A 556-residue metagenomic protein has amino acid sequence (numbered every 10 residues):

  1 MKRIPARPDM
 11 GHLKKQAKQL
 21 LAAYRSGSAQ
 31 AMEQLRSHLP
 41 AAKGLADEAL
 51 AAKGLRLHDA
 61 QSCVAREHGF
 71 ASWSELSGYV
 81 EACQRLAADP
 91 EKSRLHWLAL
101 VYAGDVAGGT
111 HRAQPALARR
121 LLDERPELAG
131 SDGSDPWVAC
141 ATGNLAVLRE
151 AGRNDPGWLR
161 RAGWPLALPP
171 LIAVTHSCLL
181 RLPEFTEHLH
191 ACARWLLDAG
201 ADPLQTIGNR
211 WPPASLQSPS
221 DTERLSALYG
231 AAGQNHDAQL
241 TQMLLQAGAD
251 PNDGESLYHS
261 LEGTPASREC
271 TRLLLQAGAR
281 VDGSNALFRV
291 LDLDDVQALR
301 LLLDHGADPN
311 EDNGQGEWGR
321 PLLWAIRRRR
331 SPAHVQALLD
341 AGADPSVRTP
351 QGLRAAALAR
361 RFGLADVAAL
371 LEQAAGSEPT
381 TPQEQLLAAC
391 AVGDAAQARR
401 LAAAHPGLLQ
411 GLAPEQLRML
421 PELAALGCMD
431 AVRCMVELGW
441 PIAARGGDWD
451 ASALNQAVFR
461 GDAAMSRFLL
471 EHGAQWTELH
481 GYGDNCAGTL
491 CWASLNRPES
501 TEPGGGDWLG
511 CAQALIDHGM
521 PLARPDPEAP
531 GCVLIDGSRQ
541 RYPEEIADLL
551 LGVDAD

Functional and structural regions predicted by a protein language model:
M1-R120, T142: Intrinsically disordered, low-complexity eukaryotic regions enriched in glycine, serine and charged residues
P90-G108, G130-C140, R160-P183, T206-A232 (+9 more regions): Ankyrin-repeat boundary/"N-cap" motif
R112-P126, I207-A214, G363-A365, A369-E372 (+1 more regions): Repeat-mediated protein-protein interaction surfaces in helical alpha-solenoids
R119-E127, E150-L159, A191-D202, Q242-A249 (+9 more regions): Ankyrin repeat domain, specifically the short helix-to-loop turn at the C-terminus of the second helix of each repeat
G143, H188, N235-H236, A266 (+7 more regions): Ankyrin-repeat intra-repeat helix-capping/turn positions
S177-H190, T501-L509: Short coil/linker segments at helix-helix boundaries
S346-S377, A512, I516, P521-D554: Leucine-rich solenoid repeat scaffolds
